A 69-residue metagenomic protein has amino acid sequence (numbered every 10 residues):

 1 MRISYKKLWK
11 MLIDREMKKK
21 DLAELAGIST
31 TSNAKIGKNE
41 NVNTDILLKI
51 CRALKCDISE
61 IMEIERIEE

Functional and structural regions predicted by a protein language model:
R2, K10-M11, R15, K35 (+1 more regions): Short, charged recognition helix plus adjacent turn of helix-turn-helix-like nucleic-acid-binding domains
K6-L25: Short basic helix-loop element that most often maps to the first helix and adjoining turn of HTH DNA-binding modules
E16, D21, K55-D57, E65: Conserved functional loop/turn residues at catalytic and ligand-binding sites
D21, S32, I46, E60: Residues in the helix-turn-helix
I28-V42: Recognition helix of helix-turn-helix/homeodomain-like DNA-binding domains that insert into the DNA major groove
N39-R52: Short, basic-rich loop-to-helix N-cap that marks the start of a DNA-contacting helix
